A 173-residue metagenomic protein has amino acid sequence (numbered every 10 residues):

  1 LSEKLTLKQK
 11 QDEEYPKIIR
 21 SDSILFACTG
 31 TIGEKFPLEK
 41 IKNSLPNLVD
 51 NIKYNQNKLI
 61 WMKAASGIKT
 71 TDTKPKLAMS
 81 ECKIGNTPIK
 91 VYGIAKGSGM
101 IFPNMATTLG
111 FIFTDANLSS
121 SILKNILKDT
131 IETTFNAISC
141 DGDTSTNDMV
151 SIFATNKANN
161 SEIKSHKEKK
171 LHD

Functional and structural regions predicted by a protein language model:
E3-K10, E14-F135: Glycine-rich, mobile lid/loop segments that gate access to catalytic sites or pores
T130-A137, M149-K157: Membrane-embedded hairpin module used as a gating/binding unit in multi-pass transport and secretion proteins
V150, T155-D173: A glycine- and small/hydrophobic-rich beta-loop-beta segment that serves as a flexible "lid/hinge" or phosphate-binding
